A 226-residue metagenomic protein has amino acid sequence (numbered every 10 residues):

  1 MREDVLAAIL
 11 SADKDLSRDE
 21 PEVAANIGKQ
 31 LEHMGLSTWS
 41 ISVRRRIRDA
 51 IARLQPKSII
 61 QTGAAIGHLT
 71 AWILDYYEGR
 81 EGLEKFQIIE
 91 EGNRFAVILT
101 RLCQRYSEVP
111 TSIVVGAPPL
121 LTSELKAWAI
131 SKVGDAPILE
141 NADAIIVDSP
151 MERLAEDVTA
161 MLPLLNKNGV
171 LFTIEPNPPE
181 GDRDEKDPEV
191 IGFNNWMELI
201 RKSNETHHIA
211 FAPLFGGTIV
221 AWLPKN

Functional and structural regions predicted by a protein language model:
M1-S58, G82: Rossmann-like AdoMet
R45, H68, W72, R94: Conserved SAM/SAH-binding loop-helix junction of Class I S-adenosyl-L-methionine-dependent methyltransferases
R46, W72-Y76, E156-L164: A short acidic, amphipathic alpha-helical/loop segment
Q61-A65, E90: Class I SAM-dependent methyltransferase core
I66-L83: Conserved SAM-binding loop of SAM-dependent methyltransferases across substrates and taxa, primarily the Class I
E81-E91: Conserved SAM-binding motif I beta-strand of class I
G92-N141, E152: S-adenosyl-L-methionine
I138, M151-N226: C-terminal substrate-binding/active-site "lid" region of AdoMet-derived donor-dependent transferases
